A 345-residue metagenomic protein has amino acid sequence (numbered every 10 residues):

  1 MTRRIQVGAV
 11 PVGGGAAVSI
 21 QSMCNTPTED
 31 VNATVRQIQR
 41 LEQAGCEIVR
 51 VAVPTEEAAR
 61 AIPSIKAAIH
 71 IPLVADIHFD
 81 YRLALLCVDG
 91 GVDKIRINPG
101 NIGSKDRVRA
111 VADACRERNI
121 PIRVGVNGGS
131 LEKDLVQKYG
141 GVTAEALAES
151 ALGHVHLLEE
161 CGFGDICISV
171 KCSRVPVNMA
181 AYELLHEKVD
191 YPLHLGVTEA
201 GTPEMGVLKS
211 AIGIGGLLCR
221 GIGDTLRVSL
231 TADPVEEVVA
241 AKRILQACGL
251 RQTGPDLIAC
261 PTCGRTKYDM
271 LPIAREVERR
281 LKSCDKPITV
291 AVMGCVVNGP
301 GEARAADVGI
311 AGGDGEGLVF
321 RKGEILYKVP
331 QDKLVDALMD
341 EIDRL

Functional and structural regions predicted by a protein language model:
M1-S22, R116, R279: N-terminal amphipathic alpha-helix/helix-capping segment at the start of soluble metabolic enzymes
G15-A33, A52-P54, I71-F79, L135-A148 (+1 more regions): Active-site mouth loops of central-metabolism enzymes
V18-C24, V49-V51, L73-I77, I95-I97 (+6 more regions): Hydrophobic faces of well-ordered beta-strands that scaffold small-molecule active sites in alpha/beta enzyme cores
N25, D30-V31, E42-I65, R96-S104 (+1 more regions): Glycine-rich, proline-tolerant flexible connector loops at the mouths of alpha/beta enzymes
T55-I77, A110-I122, Y182-L193, V277-L281: Alpha-helix-loop-beta-strand connector modules within alpha/beta enzyme cores
A68-I71, V88-I95, R116-N119, H186-P192 (+3 more regions): Glycine-enriched alpha-helix->loop->beta-strand junction motifs that scaffold or abut catalytic
R82-R123: Hydrophobic or amphipathic alpha-helical targeting/insertion segments
N127-S130, L135-K282: Catalytic alpha/beta core domains of metabolic enzymes, predominantly
